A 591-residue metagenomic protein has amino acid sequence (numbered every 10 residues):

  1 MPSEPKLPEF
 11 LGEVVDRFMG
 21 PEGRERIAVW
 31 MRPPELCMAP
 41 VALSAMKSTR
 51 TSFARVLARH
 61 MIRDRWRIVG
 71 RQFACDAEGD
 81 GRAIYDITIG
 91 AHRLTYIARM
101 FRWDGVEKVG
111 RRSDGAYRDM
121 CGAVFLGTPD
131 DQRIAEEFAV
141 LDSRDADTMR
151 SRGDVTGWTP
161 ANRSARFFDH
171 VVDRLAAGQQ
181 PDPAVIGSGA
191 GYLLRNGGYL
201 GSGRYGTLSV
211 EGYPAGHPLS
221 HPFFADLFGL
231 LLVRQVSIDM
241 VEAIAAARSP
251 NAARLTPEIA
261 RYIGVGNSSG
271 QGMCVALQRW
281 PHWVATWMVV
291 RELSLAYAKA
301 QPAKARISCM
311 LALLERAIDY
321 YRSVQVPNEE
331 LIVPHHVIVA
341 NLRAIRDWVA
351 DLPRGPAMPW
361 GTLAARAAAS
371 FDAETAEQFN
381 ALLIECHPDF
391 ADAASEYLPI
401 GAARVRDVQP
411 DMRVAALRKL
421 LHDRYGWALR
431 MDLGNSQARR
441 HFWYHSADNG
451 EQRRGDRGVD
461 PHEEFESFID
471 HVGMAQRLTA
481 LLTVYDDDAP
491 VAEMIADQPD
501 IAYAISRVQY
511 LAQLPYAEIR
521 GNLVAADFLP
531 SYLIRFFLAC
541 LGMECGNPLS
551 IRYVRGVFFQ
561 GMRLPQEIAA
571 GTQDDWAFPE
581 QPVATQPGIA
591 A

Functional and structural regions predicted by a protein language model:
E4-F10, Q180-P218, P222, R234-Q235 (+8 more regions): Acidic, proline/glycine-rich low-complexity IDRs
L7, L11-V15, T49-R50, A54-R59 (+4 more regions): Ampiphathic alpha-helical segments that act as solvent-exposed interaction surfaces
F10-R59: Terminal, regulation- and interaction-focused segments at domain boundaries
R59-D119, A415-R418, R424-M431, N435-H445 (+1 more regions): Amphipathic, interaction-prone secondary-structure segments
A91-W158, L208-V210, G216-H217, H221-W287 (+9 more regions): Intrinsically disordered, low-complexity regulatory segments enriched in Ser/Thr/Pro and charged residues
R166-F168, V172-L175, A190-L200, I318 (+2 more regions): Short terminal alpha-helical segments
I307, L311, H336-V339, R343 (+7 more regions): Intrinsically disordered, low-complexity segments enriched in Gly and acidic/Ser/Thr residues that form flexible
